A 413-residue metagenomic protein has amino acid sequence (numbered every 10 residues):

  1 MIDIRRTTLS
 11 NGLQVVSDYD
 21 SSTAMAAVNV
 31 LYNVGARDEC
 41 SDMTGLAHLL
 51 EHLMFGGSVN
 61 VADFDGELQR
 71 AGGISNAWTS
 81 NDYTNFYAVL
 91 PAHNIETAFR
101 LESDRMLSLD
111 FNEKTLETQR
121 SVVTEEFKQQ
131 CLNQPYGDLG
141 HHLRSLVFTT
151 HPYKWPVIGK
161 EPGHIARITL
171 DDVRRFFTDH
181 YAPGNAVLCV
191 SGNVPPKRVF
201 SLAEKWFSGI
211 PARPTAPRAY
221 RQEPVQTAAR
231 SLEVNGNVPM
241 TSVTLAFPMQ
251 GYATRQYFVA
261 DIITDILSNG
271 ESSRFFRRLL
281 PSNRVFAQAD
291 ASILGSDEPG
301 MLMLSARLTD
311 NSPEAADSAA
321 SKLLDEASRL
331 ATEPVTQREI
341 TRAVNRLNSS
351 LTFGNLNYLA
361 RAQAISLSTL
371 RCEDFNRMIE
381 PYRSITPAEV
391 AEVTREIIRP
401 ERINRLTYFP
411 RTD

Functional and structural regions predicted by a protein language model:
M1-A24: N- or domain-start disorder-to-order transition segments that initiate the globular core
I2-I4, T8, G66-T215, Q222 (+3 more regions): Charge-rich, well-structured scaffold segments of protease-associated domains
D3, A24, D82, T227-R230 (+4 more regions): A generic structural signal for well-ordered coil/turn residues at beta-strand boundaries that shape enzyme active-site
Q14-V16, A27-L31, Y87, V187-C189 (+2 more regions): Soluble periplasmic/extracytoplasmic beta-strand elements of cell-envelope proteins
D20, N29-L31, S145, T215-F276: His/Glu-based metal-binding/catalytic segments typifying zinc-dependent metallopeptidases
A24-A26, V194: Active-/binding-site microenvironments in catalytic and ligand-binding cores
A27-V89, W155-V157, N269-V285, E298: M16/MPP (pitrilysin/insulinase) zinc-metallopeptidase core fold and M16-derived inactive scaffolds
M43, I95, F99, Q256-A260 (+3 more regions): Short, charged, low-complexity patches
